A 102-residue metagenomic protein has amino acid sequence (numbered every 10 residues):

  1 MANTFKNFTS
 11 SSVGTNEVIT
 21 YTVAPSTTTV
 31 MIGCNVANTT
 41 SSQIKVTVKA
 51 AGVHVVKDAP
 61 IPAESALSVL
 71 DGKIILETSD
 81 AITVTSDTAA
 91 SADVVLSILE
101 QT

Functional and structural regions predicted by a protein language model:
M1-T29, G33, S86-T102: C-terminal interaction-tip segments
S26, E64, T78-S79: Tight coil/turn sites that cap or link beta-strands
V36-S41, D87: Short solvent-exposed strand-capping/beta-turn motif centered on an Asx-Ser/Thr pair
T40-A59: Short, surface-exposed beta-strand/strand-loop-strand elements in extracellular ectodomains
P60-A66: Short proline/glycine- and polar residue-rich coil/turn motifs
A66-K73: Exposed aromatic-hydrophobic patches
K73-T88: Noncatalytic modules at the cell exterior or secretory-pathway interfaces, chiefly beta-strand-rich lectin/adhesion
